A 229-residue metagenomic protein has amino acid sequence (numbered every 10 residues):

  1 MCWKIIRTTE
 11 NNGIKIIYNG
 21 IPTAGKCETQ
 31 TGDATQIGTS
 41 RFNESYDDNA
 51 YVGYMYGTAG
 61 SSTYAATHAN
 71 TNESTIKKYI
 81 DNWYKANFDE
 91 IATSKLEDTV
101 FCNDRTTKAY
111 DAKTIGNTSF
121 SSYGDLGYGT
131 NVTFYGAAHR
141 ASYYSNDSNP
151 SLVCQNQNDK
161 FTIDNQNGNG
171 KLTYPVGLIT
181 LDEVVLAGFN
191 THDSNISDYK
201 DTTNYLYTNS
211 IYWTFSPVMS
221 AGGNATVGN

Functional and structural regions predicted by a protein language model:
M1-N229: Long, domain-scale functional regions
